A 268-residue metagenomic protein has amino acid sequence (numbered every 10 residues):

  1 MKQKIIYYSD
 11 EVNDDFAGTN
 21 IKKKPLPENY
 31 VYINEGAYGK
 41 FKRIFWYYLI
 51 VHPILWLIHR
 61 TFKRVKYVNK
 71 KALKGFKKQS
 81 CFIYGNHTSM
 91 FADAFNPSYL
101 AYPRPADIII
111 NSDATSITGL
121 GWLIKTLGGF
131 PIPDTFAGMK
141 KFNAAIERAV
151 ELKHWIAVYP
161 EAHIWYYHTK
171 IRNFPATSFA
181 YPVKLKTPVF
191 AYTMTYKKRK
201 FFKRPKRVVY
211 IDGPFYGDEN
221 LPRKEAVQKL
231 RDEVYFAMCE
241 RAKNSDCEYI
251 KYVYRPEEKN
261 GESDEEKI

Functional and structural regions predicted by a protein language model:
M1-F82, A92-N96, G121, T126 (+2 more regions): Membrane-anchoring hydrophobic helices of lipid-metabolizing enzymes
M1-L26, F142-I268: Non-catalytic C-terminal accessory region of glycerolipid acyltransferases and related lyso-lipid remodeling enzymes
W46-I50, A137-G138, A226, L230: Soluble or luminal CAZymes and related metallo-dependent hydrolases
L55, P97-S98, G121, I146 (+1 more regions): Short amphipathic alpha-helical segments and helix-helix/interface helices
K63, T135-K140, I171-R172: A conditional alpha-helix N-cap/helix-loop micro-motif detector
Y67, I108, G129-P131, V189 (+1 more regions): Conserved beta-strand scaffold positions in the cores of enzyme catalytic domains, especially in NTP/NDP-utilizing
Y67-K70, I117, M139-N143: Structural motif corresponding to alpha-helix initiation and N-cap regions
F76-F136: Catalytic core of membrane glycerolipid acyltransferases/transacylases, capturing the structured, soluble-facing
